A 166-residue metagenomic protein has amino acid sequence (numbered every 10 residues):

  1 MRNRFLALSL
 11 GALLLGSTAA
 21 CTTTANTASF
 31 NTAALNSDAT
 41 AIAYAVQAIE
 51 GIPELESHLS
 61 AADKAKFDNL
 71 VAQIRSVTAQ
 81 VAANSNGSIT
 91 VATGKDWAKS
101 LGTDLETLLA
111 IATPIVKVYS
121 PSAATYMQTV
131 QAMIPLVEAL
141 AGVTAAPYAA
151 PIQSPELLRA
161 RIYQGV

Functional and structural regions predicted by a protein language model:
R2-L6, L10, L14-V166: Cationic, hydrophobic amphipathic alpha-helical membrane-interacting segments
